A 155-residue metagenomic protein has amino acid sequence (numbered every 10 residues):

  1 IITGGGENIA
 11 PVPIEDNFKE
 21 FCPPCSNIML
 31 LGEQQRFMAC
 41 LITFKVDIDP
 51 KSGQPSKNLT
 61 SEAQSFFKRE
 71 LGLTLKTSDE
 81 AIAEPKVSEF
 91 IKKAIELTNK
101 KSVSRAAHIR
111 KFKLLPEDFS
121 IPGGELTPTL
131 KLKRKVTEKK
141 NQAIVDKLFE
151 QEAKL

Functional and structural regions predicted by a protein language model:
I1-L155: AMP-binding adenylation
